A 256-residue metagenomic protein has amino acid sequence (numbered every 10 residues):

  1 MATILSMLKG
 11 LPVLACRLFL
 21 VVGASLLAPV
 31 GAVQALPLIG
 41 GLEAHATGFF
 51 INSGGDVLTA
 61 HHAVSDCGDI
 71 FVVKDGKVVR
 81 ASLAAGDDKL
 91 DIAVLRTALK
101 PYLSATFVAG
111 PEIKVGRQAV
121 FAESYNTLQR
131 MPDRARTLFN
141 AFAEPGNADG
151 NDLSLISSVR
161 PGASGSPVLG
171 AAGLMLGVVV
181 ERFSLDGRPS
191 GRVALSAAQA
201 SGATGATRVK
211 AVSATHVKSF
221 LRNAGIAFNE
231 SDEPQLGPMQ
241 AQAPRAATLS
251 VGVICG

Functional and structural regions predicted by a protein language model:
M1-L14: N-terminal secretory signal peptides that target proteins for export/translocation
A2, D69-Y102, F107-K114, Y125: Conserved catalytic-core segment of clan PA serine endopeptidases
A15-P29: Bacterial N-terminal signal peptides
A35-L36, L103, M175-G256: C-terminal cap/linker of serine protease catalytic domains
L36-A60, V78-R80, G165, L236-Q240: A conserved glycine-rich beta-strand in the N-terminal activation segment of trypsin-fold
A46-F49, V79-A84, A105-T106, D133-T137: Short, surface-exposed loop motifs enriched in S/T, G, D/E and P with embedded aromatic residues
V57-T59, D91-T97, S154-L155: A generic structural motif
L103-G170, V178-S190: Flexible, gly/ser-rich surface segments that form the specificity/activation loops bordering the active-site cleft
